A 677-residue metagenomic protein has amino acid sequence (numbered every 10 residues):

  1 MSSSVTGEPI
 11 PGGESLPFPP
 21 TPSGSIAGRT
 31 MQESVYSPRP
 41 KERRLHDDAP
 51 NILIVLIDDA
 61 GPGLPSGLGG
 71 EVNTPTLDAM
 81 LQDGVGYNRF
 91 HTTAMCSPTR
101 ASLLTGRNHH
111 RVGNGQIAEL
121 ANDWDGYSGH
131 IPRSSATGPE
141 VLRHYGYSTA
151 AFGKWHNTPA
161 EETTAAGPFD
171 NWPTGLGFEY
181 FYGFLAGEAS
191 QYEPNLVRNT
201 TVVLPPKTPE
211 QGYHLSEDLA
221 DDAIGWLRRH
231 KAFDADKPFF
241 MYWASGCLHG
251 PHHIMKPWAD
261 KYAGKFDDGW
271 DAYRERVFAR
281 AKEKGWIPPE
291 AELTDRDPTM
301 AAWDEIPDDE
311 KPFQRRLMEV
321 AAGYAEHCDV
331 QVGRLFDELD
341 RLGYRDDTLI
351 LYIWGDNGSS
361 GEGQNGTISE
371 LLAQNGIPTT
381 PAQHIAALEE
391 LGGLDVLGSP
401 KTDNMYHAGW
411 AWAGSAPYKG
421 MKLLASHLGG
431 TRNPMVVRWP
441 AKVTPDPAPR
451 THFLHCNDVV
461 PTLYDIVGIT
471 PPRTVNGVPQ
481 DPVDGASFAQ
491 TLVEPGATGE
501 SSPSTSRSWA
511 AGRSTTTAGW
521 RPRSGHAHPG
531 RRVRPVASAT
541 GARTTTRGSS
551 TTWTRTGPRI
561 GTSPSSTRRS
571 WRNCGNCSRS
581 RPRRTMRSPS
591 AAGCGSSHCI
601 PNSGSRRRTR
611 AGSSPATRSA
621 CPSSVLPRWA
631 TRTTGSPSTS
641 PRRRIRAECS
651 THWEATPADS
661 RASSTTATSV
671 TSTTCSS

Functional and structural regions predicted by a protein language model:
M1-T544, G548, G557-N576, S588-S590 (+5 more regions): Formylglycine-dependent sulfatase
T551-T552: Cytosolic coiled-coil signaling helices that couple upstream sensory modules
C577-R584: Polyanion-binding and phosphate-handling cores
P589-P601: Substrate/cofactor-recognition hotspot
C649-S672: Glycan-recognition/cleft segments
S677: Carbohydrate-binding surfaces in secreted/extracellular proteins
